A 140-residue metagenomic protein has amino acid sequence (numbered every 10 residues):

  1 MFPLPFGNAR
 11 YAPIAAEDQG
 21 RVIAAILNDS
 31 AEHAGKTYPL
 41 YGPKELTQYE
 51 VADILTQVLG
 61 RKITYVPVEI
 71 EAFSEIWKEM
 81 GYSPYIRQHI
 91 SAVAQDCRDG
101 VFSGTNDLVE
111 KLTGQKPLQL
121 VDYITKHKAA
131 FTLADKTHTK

Functional and structural regions predicted by a protein language model:
M1-T64, V68-E71, E75-I86, A92 (+2 more regions): Oxidoreductase cofactor-interface core, primarily capturing Rossmann-like NAD(P)-dependent enzymes
E71-K140: A hydrophobic C-terminal alpha-helical subdomain
